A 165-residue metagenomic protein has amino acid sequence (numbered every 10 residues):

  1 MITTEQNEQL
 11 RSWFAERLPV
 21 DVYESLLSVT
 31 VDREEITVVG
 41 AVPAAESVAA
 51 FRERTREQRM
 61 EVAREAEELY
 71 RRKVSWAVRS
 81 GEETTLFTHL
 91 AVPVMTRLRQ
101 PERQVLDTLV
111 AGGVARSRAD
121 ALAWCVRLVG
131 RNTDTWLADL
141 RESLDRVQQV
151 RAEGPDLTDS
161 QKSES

Functional and structural regions predicted by a protein language model:
M1-L27: N-proximal, solvent-exposed amphipathic alpha-helical segments enriched in charged/polar residues
V20-P43: Short edge beta-strands and adjacent turn/loop segments
V38-T55: A short interface-forming secondary-structure element
R59-E82: A short amphipathic beta-strand at an alpha->beta junction
S75-R97, R151-G154: Short Lys/Arg-rich basic patches
P101-D120: Surface-exposed, Lys/Arg-rich phosphate-binding patches that contact polyanionic backbones
R118-L137: Short, basic amphipathic alpha-helical segments that act as recognition/interaction helices in nucleic-acid-binding
N132-S165: Short, positively charged interaction helices/loops
